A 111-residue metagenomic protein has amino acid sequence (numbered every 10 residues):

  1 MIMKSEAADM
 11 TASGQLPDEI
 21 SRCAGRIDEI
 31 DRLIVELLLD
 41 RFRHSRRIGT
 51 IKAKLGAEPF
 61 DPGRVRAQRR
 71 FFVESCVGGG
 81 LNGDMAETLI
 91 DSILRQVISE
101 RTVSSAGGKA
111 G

Functional and structural regions predicted by a protein language model:
M1-G111: Domain-level signature for soluble enzymes in the chorismate/prephenate branch of the shikimate pathway
